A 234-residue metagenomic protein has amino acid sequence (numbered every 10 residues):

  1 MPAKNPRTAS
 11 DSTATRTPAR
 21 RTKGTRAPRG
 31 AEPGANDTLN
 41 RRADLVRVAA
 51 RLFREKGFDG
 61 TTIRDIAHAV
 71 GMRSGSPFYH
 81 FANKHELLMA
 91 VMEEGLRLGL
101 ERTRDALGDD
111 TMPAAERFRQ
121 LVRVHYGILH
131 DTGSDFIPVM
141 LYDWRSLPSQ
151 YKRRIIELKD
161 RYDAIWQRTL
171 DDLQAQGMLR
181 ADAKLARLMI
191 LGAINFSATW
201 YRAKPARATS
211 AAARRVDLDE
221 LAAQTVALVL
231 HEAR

Functional and structural regions predicted by a protein language model:
M1-R29, V124-D131, D163-D172, T199-R234: C-terminal peripheral helix-coil segments that are non-catalytic and often amphipathic
R42-A43, I63, H85, M89 (+8 more regions): Short, structured helix-loop boundary elements
D44, V48, L52-E86, A90: Helix-turn-helix
H80-F81, L141-L147: Short helix-capping/turn signature of helix-turn-helix
A90, R104-D135, A186, I190: Hydrophobic alpha-helical connector segments
E94-R104, D131, V139, S149-Q176 (+2 more regions): Amphipathic alpha-helical packing segments from all-alpha helical-bundle domains
F136-L141, D182, A203, S210: Short, hydrophobic secondary-structure boundary micro-motifs
I194: Cytochrome P450 catalytic-core helices
